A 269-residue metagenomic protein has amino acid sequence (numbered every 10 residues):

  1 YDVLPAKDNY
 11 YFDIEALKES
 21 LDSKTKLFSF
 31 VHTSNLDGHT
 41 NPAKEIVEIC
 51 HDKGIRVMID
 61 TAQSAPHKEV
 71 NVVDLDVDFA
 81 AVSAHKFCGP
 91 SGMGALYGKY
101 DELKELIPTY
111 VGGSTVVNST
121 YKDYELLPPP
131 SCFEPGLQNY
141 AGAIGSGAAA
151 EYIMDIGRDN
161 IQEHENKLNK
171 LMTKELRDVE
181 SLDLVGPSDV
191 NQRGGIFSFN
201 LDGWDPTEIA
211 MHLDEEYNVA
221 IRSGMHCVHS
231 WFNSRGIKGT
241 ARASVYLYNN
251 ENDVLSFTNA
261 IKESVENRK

Functional and structural regions predicted by a protein language model:
Y1-K269: Pyridoxal 5′-phosphate
